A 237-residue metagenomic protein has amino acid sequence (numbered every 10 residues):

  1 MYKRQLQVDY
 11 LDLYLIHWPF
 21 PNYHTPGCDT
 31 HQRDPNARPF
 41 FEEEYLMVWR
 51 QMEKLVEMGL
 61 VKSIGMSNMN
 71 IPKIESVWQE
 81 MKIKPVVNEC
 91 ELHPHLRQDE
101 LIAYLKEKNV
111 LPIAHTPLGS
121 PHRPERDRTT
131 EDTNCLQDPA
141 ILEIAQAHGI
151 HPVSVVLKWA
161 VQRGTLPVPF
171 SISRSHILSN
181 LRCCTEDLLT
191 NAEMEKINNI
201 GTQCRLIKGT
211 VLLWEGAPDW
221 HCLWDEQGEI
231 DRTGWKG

Functional and structural regions predicted by a protein language model:
M1-Q5: Conserved small/polar residues in nucleotide/adenosyl-binding loops
L13-Y14: Acidic/hydrophobic-patterned starts of short beta strands in beta-sheet-rich repeat architectures
W18-G237: Beta/alpha (TIM)-barrel catalytic core signal, keyed to glycine-rich beta->alpha loops juxtaposed to Asp/Glu that bind
